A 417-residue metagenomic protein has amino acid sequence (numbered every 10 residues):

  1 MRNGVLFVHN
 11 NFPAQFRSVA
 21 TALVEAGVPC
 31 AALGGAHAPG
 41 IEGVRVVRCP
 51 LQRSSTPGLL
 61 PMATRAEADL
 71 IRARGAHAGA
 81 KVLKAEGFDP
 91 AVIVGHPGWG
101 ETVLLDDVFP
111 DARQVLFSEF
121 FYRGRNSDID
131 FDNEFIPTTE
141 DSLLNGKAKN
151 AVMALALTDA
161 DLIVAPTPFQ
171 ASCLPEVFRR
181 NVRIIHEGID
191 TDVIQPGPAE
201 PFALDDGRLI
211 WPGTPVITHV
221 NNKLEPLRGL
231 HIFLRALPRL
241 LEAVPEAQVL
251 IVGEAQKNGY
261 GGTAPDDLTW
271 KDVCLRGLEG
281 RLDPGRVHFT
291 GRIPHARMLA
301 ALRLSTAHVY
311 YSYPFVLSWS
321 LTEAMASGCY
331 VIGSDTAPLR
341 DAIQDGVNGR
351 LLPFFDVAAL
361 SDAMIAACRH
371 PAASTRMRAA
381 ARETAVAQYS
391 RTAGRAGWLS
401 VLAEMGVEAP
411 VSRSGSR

Functional and structural regions predicted by a protein language model:
R53-A63, D111-A151, D192-G197, A255-D267 (+1 more regions): Acceptor-binding helix/loop patch of EC 2.4 sugar-transfer enzymes, predominantly nucleotide-sugar-dependent
F169, G188: Carbohydrate-associated surface elements
A203-R228, L234-R239, V249-L250: Conserved donor-binding/catalytic core segment of Leloir-type glycosyltransferases
K257, G262-R292, A296: Nucleotide-activated donor-binding/catalytic signature segment of Leloir-type glycosyltransferases, i.e., the conserved
Y313: Aromatic "clamp/platform" in nucleotide-sugar-dependent glycosyltransferases that forms part of the donor/acceptor
Y330-G333, I343: Short hydrophobic beta-strand element within catalytic cores of glycosyltransferases and related nucleotide-activated
D345-G346, R350-V357, A366-A372: Conserved acidic donor-binding segment of nucleotide-sugar-dependent glycosyltransferases
A359, A366, A373-Q388, G394-G397: A short, well-ordered alpha-helix in the C-terminal region of glycosyltransferases
